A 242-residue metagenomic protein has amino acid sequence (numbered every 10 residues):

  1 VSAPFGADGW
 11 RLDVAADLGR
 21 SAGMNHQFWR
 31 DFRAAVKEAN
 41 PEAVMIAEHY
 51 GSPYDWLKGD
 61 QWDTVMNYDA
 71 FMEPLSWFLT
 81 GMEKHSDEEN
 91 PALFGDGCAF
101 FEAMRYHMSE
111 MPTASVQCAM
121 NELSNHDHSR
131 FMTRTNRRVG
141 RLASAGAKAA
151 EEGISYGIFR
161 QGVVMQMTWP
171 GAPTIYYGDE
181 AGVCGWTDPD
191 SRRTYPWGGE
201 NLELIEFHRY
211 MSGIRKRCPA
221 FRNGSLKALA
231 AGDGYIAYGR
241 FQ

Functional and structural regions predicted by a protein language model:
V1, A237-Q242: Short, intrinsically disordered, charge-balanced linker/junction segments flanking boundaries in proteins
V1-Y54: Active-site neighborhood of glycoside hydrolase catalytic domains
L18-A22, Q27, C184-T194: C-terminal/domain-terminus segments
G19-R20, A145-I154, Y195-L202: Short, contiguous acidic/charged loop-to-helix segments that flank catalytic cores in large enzymes
M24, C118, E203: Conserved acidic
Q27, G157, L202-E206: A generic "alpha-helical surface" signal
W29, R33-A35, E42-D190, K216 (+3 more regions): Conserved alpha/beta catalytic core and glycan-binding cleft of carbohydrate-active enzymes
Y106, Y195-L229: Aromatic- and carboxylate-lined catalytic core of secreted/periplasmic carbohydrate-active enzymes
